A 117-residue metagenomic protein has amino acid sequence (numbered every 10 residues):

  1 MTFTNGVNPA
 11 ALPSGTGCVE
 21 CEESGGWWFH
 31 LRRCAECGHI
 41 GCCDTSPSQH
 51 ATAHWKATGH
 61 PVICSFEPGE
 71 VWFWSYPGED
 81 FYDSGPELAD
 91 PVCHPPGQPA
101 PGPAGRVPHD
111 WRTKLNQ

Functional and structural regions predicted by a protein language model:
F3-V7, L12-V19, S24, I40-Q117: Cys/His-rich, Zn2+-coordinating zinc-finger modules
G26-A35: Canonical RING-type zinc finger of E3 ubiquitin-protein ligases
